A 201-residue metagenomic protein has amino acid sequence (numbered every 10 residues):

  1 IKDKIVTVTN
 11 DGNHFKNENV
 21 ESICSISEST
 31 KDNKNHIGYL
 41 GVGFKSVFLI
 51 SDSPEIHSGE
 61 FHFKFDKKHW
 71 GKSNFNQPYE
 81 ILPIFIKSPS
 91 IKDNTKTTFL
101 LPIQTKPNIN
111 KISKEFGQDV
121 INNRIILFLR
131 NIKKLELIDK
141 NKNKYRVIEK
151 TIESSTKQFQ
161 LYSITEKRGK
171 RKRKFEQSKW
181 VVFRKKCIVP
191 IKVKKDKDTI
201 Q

Functional and structural regions predicted by a protein language model:
I1-K111: GHKL (Bergerat-fold) ATPase N-terminal catalytic module, capturing the glycine-rich phosphate-binding loop and acidic
D3, N94-K96, R130-I132, K186 (+1 more regions): Sequence-level motif detector for i,i+2 pairs with an aromatic at +2
L40-V42, V120-I121, D198: Short alpha-helical segments and helix-capping/turn motifs at coil-helix boundaries
G43, N110-E115, K167-K172: Polar low-complexity intrinsically disordered regions
G71-S163: ATP-binding catalytic core of ATPases
N143-Q201: GHKL/Histidine-kinase-like ATPase module
